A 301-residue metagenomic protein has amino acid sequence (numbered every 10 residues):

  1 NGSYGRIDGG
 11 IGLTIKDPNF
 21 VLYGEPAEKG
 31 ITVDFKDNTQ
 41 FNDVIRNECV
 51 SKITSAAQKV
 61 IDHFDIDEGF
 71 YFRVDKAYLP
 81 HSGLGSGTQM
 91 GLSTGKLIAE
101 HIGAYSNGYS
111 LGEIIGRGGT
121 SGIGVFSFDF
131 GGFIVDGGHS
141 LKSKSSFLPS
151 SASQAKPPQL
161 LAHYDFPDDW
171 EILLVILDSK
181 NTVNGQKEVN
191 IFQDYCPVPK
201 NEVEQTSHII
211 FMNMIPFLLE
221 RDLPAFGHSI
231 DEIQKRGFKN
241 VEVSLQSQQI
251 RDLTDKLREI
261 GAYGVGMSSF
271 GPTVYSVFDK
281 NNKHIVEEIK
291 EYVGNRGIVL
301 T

Functional and structural regions predicted by a protein language model:
N1-G10, N107-Y263, D279-T301: ATP-dependent small-molecule kinase catalytic core of the GHMP/sugar-kinase superfamily and closely related
N1-S82, S86, K96-G108, E113 (+1 more regions): ATP-binding N-lobe of GHMP and related small-molecule kinases
L22, F226, S269: Residue-level signal for inorganic ion chemistry
P26, D37, L177, S276-K280: Short beta-strand-to-loop capping motifs
P80-H81, F133-I134, T273-Y275: Short, active-site-adjacent cap segments at secondary-structure transitions
T88-I102, G271-F278: Short, small-residue alpha-helix embedded
G264-S268: Short beta-strand
